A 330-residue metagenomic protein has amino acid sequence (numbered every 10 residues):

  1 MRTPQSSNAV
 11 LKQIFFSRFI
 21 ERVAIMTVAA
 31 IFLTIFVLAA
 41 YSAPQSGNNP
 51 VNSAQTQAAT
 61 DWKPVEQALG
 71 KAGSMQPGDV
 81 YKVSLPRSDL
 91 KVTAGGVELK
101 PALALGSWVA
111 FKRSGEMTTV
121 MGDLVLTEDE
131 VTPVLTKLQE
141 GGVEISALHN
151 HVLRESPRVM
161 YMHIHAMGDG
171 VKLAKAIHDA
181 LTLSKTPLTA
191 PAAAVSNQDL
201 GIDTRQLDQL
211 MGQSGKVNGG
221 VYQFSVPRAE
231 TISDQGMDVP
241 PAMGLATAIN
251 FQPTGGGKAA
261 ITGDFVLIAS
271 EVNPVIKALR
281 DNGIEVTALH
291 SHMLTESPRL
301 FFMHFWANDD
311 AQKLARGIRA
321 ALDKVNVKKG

Functional and structural regions predicted by a protein language model:
M1-E21: N-terminal secretory signal peptides that target proteins for export/translocation
A24-A39: Bacterial N-terminal signal peptides
V37-P50: Signal peptide processing junction and immediate N-terminal pro/mature segment of secreted/exported proteins
N49-K63, A72-S84, L90-K91, T182-P227 (+2 more regions): Intrinsic disorder/low-complexity detector
A72, L126-S146, S156-N197, A307-K328: Hydrophobic, ordered structural segments
A94-A110, E230-G255, L289: Intrinsic, low-complexity N-terminal interaction/targeting segments
K100-A102, E128-R154, P241-M243, A269-L294: Extended intrinsically disordered, low-complexity coil regions enriched in Ser, Thr, Gly, Ala and often Pro
R113-M121, T254-T262: Acidic/histidine-rich, surface-exposed loop or edge segments in extracytoplasmic proteins
